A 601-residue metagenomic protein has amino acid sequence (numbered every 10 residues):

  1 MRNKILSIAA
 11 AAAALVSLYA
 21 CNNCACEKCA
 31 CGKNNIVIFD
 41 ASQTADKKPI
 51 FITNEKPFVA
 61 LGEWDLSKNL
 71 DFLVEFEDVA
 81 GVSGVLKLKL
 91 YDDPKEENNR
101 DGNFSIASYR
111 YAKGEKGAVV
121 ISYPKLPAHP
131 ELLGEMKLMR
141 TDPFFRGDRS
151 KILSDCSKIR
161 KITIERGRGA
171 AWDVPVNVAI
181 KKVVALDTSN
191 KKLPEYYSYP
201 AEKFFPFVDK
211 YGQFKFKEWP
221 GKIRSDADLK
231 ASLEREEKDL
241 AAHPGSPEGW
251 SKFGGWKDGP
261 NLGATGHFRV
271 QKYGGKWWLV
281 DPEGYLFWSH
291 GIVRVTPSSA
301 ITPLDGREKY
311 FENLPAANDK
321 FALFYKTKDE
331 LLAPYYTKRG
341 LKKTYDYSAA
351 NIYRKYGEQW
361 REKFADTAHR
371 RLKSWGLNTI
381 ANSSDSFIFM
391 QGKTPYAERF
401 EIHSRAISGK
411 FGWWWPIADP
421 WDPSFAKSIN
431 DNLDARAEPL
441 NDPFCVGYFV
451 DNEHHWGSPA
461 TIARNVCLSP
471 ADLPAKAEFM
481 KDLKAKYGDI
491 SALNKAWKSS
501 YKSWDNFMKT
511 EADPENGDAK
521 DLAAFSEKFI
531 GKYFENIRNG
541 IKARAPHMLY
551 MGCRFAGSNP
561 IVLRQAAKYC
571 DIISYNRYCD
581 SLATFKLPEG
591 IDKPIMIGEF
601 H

Functional and structural regions predicted by a protein language model:
N35-S150, D173-A179: Extracellular ligand-binding interfaces
A41, I162, K181-A185, I573: Extracellular beta-strand elements of beta-rich domains used for carbohydrate recognition/degradation or cell-matrix
I164-W172: Short beta-strand-plus-loop segments that form exposed binding edges in beta-rich domains
G212-M390, S408-P443, E515, A523-A524 (+1 more regions): Active-site-adjacent substrate/metal-binding segments within catalytic domains of carbohydrate-active enzymes
P282, I292-V293, A300-T302, G306-W360 (+3 more regions): Polysaccharide-binding and catalytic clefts of secreted carbohydrate-active enzymes
F387-G392, W456-I462, Y550-F585: Substrate-binding cleft/loops of secretory-pathway carbohydrate-active enzymes
P420, S424-P443, E535-M548, R564-H601: Catalytic-core region of carbohydrate-active enzymes that cleave or remodel glycosidic bonds
